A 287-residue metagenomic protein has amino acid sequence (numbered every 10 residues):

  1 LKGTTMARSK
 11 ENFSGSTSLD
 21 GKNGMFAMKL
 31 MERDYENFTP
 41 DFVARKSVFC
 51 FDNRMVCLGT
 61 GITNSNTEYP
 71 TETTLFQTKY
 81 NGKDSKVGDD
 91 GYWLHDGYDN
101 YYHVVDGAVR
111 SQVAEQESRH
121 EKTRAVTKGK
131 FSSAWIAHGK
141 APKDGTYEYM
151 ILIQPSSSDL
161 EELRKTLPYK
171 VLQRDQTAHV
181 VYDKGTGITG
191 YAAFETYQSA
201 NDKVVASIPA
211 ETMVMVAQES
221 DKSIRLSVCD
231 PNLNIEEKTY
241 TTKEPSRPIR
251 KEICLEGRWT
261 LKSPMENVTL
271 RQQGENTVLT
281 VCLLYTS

Functional and structural regions predicted by a protein language model:
L1-K86, Y98: Catalytic and substrate-binding regions of extracellular carbohydrate-active enzymes, especially polysaccharide lyases
N12-T17, V43-F49, G59-G61, K122 (+3 more regions): Generic recognition of flexible, low-complexity loop/linker segments
G24-L30, T177-G185, I224-V228, L279: Short, hydrophobic/proline-enriched secondary-structure or compact coil segments at domain edges
V56-S65, G190-A193, V204-I253: Carbohydrate-binding surface patches
P70-K83, T196-Q198, E244-P248, L255: Active/binding-pocket-proximal capping segment
S85-W135, N201, R250-C254, R258-N267: Trp/Gly-enriched beta-strand surface patches
V105-G187, F194: Beta-strand-rich recognition/accessory modules
Y285-T286: Conserved small/polar residues in nucleotide/adenosyl-binding loops
